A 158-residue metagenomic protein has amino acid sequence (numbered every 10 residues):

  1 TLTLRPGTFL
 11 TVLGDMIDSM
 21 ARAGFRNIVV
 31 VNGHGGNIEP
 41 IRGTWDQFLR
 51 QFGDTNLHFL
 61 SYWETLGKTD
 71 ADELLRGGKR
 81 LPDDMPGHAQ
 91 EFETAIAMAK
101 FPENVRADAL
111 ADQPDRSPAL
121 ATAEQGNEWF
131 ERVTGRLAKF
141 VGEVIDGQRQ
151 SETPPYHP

Functional and structural regions predicted by a protein language model:
T1-V29, G33-P158: Extended, histidine- and acidic-residue-enriched regions that form the cofactor-binding/catalytic faces
